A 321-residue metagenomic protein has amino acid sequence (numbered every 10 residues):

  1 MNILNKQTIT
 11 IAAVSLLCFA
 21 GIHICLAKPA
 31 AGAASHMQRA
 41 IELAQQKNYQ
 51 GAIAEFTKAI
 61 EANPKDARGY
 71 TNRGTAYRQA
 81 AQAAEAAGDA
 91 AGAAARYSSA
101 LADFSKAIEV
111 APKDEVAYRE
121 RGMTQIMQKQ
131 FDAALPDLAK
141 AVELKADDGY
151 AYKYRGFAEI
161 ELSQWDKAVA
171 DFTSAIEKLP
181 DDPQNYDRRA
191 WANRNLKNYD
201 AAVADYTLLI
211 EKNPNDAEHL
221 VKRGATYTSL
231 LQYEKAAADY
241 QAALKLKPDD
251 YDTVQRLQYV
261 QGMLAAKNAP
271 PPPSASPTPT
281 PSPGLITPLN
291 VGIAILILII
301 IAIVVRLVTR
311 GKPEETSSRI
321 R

Functional and structural regions predicted by a protein language model:
G32-A33, A67-R68, E115-V116, G149-Y150 (+4 more regions): Helix-start (N-cap) detector for alpha-helical repeat units in TPR-like alpha-solenoids, especially tetratricopeptide
Q45-Q46, Q79, A83-A86, M127 (+6 more regions): Register position in tetratricopeptide repeats
K312-R321: Cytoplasmic C-terminal tails of single-pass
